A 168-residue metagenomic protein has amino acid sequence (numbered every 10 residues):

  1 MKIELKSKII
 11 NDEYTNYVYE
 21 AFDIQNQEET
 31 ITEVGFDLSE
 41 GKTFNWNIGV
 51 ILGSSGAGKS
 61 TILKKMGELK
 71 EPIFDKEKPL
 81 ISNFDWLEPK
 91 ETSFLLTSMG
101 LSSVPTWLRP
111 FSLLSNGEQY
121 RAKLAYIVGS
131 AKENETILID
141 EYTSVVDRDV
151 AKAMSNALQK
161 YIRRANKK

Functional and structural regions predicted by a protein language model:
M1-T43, L87, E91: Pre-NBD coupling/linker segments of ABC/ABC-like ATPases
G41-L101: ABC ATPase nucleotide-binding domain signature region
W46, T106-F111: Interfacial catalytic loop of ABC nucleotide-binding domains
K65, G117-I139: GG-anchored amphipathic helix commonly corresponding to the ABC/SMC/Rad50 NBD signature/C-loop
P110-E118: Conserved ABC ATPase signature
L124, A153-L158: Conserved hydrophobic alpha-helix in the ABC-type ATPase nucleotide-binding domain
E133-N134, A157-K168: Conserved catalytic loops of ABC-family nucleotide-binding domains
I137-V150: Walker B catalytic motif
